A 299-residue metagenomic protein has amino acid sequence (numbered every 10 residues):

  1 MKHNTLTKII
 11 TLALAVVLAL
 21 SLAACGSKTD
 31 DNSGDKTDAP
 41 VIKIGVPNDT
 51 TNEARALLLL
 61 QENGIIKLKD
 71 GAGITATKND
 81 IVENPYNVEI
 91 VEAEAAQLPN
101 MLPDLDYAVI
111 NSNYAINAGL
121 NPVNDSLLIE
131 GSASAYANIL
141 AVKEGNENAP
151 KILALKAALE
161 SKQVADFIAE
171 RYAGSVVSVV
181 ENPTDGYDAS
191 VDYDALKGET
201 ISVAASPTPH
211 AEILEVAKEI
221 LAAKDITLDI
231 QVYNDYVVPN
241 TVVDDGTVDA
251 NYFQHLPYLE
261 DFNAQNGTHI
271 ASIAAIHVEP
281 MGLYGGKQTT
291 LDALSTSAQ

Functional and structural regions predicted by a protein language model:
L20-A24: C-terminal motif of bacterial Sec signal peptides marking the signal peptidase cleavage site
G26-T29: Bacterial signal peptide processing site
P40-G45, L196-T208, I226-V232, Q299: Short, well-ordered beta-strand elements
A56-L57, Q61, K151, L159-E181: Periplasmic-binding protein-like
A72-N100, I230-T241: Short helix-initiation/N-cap motifs at beta->coil->alpha
E94-A95, P103-D106, I110-I116, P207-T208 (+3 more regions): Beta->alpha turn/N-cap motifs
D104, N117-I129, D261-I273, Q288: Ligand-binding "clamshell"
Y136-A154, P280-L294: A bilobed periplasmic-binding-protein/Venus flytrap-type ligand-binding module shared by bacterial periplasmic
